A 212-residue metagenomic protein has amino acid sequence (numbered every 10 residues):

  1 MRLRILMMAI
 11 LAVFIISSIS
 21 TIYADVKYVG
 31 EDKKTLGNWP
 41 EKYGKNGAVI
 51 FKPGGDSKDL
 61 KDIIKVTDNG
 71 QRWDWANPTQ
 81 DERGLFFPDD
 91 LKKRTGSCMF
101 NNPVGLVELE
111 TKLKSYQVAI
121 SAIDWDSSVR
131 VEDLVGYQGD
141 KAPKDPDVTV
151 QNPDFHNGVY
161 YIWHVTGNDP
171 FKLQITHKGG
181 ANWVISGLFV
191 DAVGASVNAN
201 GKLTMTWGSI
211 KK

Functional and structural regions predicted by a protein language model:
M1-A9: Bacterial N-terminal signal peptides that target proteins for export
M8-S18: Bacterial N-terminal signal peptides
A24-N101, D169-K172, H177-A192: Low-complexity, Gly/Ser/Thr/Pro- and Asn/Asp-enriched, turn/coil-prone segments that serve as flexible N-terminal
K92-T111, E132: Short beta-strands within extracellular/lumenal beta-sheet-rich domains
P103-D126: A short beta-strand element within beta-rich, extracytoplasmic domains of secreted/secretory-pathway proteins
I123-V193: Contiguous ligand/interfacial binding patches
G194-K211: Residue-level detector of functionally pivotal "anchor" positions at catalytic/ligand-binding pockets or at interdomain
